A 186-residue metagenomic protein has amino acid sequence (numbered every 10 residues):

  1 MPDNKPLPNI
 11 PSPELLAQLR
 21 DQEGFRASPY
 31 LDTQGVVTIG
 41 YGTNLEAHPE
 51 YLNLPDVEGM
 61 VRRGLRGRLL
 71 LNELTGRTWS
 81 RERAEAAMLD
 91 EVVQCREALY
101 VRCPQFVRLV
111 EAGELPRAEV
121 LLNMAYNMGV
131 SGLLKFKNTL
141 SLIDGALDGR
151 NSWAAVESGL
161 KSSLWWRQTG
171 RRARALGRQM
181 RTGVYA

Functional and structural regions predicted by a protein language model:
M1-V120, L133-L134, L147-A186: Acidic, aromatic-lined catalytic clefts of primarily extracellular/periplasmic carbohydrate-active enzymes that remodel
N123-M128: Short, hydrophobic/amphipathic alpha-helical patches that form generic packing surfaces within helical domains
T139-G145: Primarily short, surface-exposed interaction patches in extracytoplasmic proteins
